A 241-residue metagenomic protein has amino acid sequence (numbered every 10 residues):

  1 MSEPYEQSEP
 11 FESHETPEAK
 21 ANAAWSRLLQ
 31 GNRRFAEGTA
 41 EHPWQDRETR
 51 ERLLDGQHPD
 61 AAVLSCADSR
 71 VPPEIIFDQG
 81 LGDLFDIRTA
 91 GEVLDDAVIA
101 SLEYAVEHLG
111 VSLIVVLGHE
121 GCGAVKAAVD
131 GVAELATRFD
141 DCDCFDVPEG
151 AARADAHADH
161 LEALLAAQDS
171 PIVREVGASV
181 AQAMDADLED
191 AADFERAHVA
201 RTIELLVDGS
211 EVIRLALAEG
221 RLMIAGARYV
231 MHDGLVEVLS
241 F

Functional and structural regions predicted by a protein language model:
S2-D55, L81-G82, G91-L109, G123-F241: Divalent-metal-activated hydrolytic enzyme cores
D60, L64-S101: Active-site cofactor/substrate anionic-group-binding motifs, chiefly glycine- and Lys/Arg-rich phosphate-binding loops
L64-C66, R88, V115-H119, A225-R228: Short beta-strand segments
D68-R70, H119-A124: Gly/Ser/Thr-rich loops at beta-strand to alpha-helix junctions that form or flank small-molecule/cofactor-binding
S112: Short acidic/polar active-site loop segments enriched in Thr and Asp
